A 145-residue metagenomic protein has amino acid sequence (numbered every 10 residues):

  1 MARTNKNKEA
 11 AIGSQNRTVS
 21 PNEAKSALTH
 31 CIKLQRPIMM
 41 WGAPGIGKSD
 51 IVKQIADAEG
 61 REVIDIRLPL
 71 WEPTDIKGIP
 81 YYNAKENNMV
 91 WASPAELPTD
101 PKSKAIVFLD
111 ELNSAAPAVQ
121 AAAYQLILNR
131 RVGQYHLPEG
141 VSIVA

Functional and structural regions predicted by a protein language model:
A2-A145: AAA+ P-loop NTPase catalytic core and its hallmark functional loops
